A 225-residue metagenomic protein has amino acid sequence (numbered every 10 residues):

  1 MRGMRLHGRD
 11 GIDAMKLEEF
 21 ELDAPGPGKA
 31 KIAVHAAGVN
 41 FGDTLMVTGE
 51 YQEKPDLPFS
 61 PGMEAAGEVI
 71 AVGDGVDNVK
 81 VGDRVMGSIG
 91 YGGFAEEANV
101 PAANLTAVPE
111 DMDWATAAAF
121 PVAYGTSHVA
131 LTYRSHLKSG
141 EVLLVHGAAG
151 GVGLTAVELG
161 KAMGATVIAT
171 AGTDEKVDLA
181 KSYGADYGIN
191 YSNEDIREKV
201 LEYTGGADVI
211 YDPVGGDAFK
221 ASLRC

Functional and structural regions predicted by a protein language model:
E21-V39, E50-G92: Glycine-rich beta-strand-centered segment in the early N-terminal region that forms part of a ligand/cofactor-binding
A33, L45, R84-A149, S182: NAD(P)H dinucleotide-binding glycine-rich loop of Rossmann-like/cofactor-binding domains, especially the beta1-alpha1
F41, A149-G151, G216-D217: Residue-level detector of alpha-helix initiation sites
G42-T48: Cytochrome P450 core scaffold surrounding the K-helix E-X-X-R motif and the conserved "meander" helix-loop region
G82, G140, A185, G206-A207: Local beta-strand N-terminus motif with an aromatic residue
A118-E194, K199: Mid-domain Rossmann-like dinucleotide-binding core that forms the NAD(H)/NADP(H) cofactor-binding site
D186-C225: Glycine-rich cofactor phosphate-binding loops and adjacent beta1-alpha1 units of small-molecule cofactor enzyme domains
